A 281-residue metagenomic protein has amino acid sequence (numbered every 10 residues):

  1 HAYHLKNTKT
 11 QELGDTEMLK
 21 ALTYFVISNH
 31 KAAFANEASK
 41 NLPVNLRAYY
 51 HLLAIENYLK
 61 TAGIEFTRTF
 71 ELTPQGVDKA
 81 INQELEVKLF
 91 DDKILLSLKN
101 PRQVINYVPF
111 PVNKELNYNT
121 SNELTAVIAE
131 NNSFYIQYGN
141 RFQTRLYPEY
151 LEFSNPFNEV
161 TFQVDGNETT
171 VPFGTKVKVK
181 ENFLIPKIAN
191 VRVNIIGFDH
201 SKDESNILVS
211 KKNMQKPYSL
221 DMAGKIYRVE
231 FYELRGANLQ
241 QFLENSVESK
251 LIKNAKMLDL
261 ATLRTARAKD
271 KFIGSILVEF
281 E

Functional and structural regions predicted by a protein language model:
H1-E281: Structured catalytic-domain cores with a bias toward divalent-metal coordination
